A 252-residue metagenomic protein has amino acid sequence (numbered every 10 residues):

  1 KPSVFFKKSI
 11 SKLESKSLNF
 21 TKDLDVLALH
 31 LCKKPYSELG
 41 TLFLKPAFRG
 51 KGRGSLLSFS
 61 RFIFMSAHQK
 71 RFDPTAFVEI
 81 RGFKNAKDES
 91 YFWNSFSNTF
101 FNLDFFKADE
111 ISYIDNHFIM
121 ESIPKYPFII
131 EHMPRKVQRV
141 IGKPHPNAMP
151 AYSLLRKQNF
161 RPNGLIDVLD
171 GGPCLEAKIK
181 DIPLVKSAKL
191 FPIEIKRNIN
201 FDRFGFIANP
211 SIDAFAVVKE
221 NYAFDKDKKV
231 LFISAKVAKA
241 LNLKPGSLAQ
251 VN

Functional and structural regions predicted by a protein language model:
K1-T41, F100, F105-Y113, H117 (+1 more regions): Conserved acyl-donor/pantetheine-binding loop and adjacent beta-alpha core of acyl/acetyltransferases and related
K22, T41-L44, R49-M65: Conserved acetyl-CoA-binding loop-helix of GNAT-fold acetyltransferases
K33-L42, F62-R81, Y91, Q138-G142: Conserved GNAT acetyl-CoA-binding A-motif
L57-S58, K70-I111: Glycine- and acidic-residue-rich phosphate-binding/metal-coordinating active-site segment common to enzymes that handle
F92-P144: Aromatic-anchored, glycine/proline-accented short structural segments that stabilize local strand-turns or short
I129-I199: Anionic-ligand-binding alpha/beta catalytic cores of soluble enzymes and soluble regulatory domains that recognize
R203-P210, G246-N252: Short conserved beta-strand and strand-loop elements enriched in small hydrophobics with frequent Asp/Gly
A214-G246: Short beta-strand-centered segments at strand-helix junctions
